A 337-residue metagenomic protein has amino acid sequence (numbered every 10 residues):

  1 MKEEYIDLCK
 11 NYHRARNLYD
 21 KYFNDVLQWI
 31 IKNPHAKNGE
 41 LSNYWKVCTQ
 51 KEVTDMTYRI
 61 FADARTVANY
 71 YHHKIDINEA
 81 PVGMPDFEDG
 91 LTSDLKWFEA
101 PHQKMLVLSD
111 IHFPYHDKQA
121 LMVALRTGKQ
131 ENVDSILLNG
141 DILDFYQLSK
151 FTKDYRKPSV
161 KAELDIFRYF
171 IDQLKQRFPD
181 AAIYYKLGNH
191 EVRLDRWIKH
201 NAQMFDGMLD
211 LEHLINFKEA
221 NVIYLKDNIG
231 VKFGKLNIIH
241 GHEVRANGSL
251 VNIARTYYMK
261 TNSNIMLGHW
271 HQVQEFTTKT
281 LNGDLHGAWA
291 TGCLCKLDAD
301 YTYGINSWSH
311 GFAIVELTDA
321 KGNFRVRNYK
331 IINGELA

Functional and structural regions predicted by a protein language model:
Y12, V47-D76: Major-groove recognition helix of helix-turn-helix-like DNA-binding domains
Y12-A36: Short, amphipathic alpha-helical "recognition" segments used to contact nucleic acids or chromatin
E40-W45: Short alpha-helical "recognition helix" segments of helix-turn-helix
V82-K118, G234: Mobile, glycine- and charge-enriched loop segments and immediately flanking short secondary-structure elements within
Q103-M105, S135-L137, L236-N237, N264-M266: Structural motif
L108, F113-E219: Core catalytic region of metal-dependent phosphoesterases/phosphodiesterases, especially metallo-beta-lactamase-like
R168-L281: Conserved catalytic scaffold of divalent metal-dependent phosphoesterases
N237-Y329, G334: Conserved beta-sheet core of the metallophosphoesterase superfamily
